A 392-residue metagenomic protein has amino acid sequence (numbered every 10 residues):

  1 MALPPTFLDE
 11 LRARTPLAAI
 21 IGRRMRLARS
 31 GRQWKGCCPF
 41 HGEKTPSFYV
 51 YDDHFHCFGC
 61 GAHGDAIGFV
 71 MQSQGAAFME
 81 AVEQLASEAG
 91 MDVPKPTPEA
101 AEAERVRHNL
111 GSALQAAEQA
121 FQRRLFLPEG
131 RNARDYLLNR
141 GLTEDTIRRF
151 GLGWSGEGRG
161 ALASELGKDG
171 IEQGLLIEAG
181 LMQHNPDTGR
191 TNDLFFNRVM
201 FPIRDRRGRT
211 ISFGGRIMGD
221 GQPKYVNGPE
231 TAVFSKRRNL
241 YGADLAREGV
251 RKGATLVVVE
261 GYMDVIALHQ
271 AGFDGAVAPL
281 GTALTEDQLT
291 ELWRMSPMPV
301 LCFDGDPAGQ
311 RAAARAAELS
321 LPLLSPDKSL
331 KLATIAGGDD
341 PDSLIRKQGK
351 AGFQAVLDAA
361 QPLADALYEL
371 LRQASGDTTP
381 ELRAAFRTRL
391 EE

Functional and structural regions predicted by a protein language model:
M1-A101, E157, A163: N-terminal structured subdomain of primase-like DNA metabolism proteins
R14, A18, G75-V82, R107-L114 (+9 more regions): Amphipathic alpha-helical transducer elements in NTP-driven molecular machines
S30, E102-A117, G130, G156-M295 (+2 more regions): Phosphate-handling DNA/RNA-contact segment within nucleic-acid enzymes
I67, L256-V258, P297-A308, A313 (+1 more regions): Acidic beta-strand-to-loop metal/phosphate-binding motif
E80-D135: Conserved active-site segments centered on acidic
L319-D327: Arginine/glycine-rich "motif VI" loop of SF2 helicases in the C-terminal RecA-like domain
D327-E392: C-terminal or mid-to-C-terminal helical accessory/interaction module adjacent to the motor/catalytic core
